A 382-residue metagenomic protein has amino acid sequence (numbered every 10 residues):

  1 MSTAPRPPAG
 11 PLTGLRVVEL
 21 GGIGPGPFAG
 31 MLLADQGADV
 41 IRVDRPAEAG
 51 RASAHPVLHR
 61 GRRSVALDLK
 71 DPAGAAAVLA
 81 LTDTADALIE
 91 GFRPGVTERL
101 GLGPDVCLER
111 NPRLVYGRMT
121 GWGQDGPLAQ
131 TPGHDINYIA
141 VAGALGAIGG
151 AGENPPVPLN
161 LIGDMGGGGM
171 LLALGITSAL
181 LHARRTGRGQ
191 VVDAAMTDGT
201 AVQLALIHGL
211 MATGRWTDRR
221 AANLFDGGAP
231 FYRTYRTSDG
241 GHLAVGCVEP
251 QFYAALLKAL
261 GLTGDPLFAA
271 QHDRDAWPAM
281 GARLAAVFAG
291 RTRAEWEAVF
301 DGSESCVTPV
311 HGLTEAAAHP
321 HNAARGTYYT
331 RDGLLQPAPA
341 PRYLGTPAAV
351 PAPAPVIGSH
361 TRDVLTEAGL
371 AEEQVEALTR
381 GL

Functional and structural regions predicted by a protein language model:
S2, R331-A377: Flexible, small-/acidic-enriched active-site or ligand-binding loops
A9-E48: Conserved small-residue-rich beta-alpha loop and adjacent elements that most often cradle the phosphate/pyrophosphate
L12, L79-D83, T131: A short, aliphatic-rich alpha-helical micro-motif
V18, L58-E109: A structured beta-alpha segment of the ubiquitous adenosine-cofactor-binding alpha/beta core
G22, L69, R93-P94, T120-G121 (+1 more regions): Short glycine-/small-residue-rich Rossmann-like dinucleotide-binding loops
L32, Q36, E98-L243, C247: Active-site-adjacent "lid/gating" segments in soluble enzymes
F231-S303, V307: Aromatic-enriched alpha-helical interface/lid elements that frame and gate functional surfaces
D301-P351: A glycine-rich dinucleotide-binding beta-alpha-beta segment and adjacent secondary-structure elements that constitute
